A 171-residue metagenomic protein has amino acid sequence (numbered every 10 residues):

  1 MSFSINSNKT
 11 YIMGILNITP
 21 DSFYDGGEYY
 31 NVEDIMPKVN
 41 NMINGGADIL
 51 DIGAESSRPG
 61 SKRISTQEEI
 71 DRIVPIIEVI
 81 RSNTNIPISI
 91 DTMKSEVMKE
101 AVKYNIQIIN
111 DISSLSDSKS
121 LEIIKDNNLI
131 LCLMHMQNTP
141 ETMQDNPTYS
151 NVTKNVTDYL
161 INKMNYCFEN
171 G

Functional and structural regions predicted by a protein language model:
S7, I18-D25, S56-G60, M98 (+2 more regions): Conserved anion-binding
S7, K62-I90, K99, D126-M136: Alpha-helix-loop-beta-strand connector modules within alpha/beta enzyme cores
N8-I12, A47-D48, S82-P87, N105-Q107 (+2 more regions): Short, well-ordered coil/turn segments that N-cap beta-strands
L16, M42, G46, L50 (+4 more regions): Conserved, mostly hydrophobic/aromatic
L16-N17, I88-E96, I112-L115: Glycine-rich beta-to-alpha transition loops that act as phosphate-gripper elements at the mouths of alpha/beta enzyme
S22-Y24, D48-P75: Glycine-rich, proline-tolerant flexible connector loops at the mouths of alpha/beta enzymes
F23-N41, E68-R72, S113-L115, K154-L160: Glycine-rich anion/phosphate-binding loops
